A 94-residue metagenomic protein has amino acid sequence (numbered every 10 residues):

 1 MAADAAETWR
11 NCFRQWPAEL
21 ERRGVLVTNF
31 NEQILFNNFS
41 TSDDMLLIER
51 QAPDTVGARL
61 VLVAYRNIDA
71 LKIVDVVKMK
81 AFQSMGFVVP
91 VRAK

Functional and structural regions predicted by a protein language model:
A2-A58: N-terminal recruitment modules of adaptor/scaffold proteins
A52-D54, A64-R66, V88: Short, charged/polar low-complexity linear motifs in solvent-exposed/disordered segments
L62-I73: Phosphoinositide-dependent membrane-docking surfaces
K72-F87: Short acidic, Gly/Pro-enriched loop/turn segments at secondary-structure junctions
P90-K94: Short acidic DE-rich linear segments
